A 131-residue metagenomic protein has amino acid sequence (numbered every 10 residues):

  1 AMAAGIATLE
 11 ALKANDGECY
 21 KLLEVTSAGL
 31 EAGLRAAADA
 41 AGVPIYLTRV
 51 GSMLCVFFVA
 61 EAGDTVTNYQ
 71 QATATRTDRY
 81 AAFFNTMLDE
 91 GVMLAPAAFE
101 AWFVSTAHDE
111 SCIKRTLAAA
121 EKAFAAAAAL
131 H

Functional and structural regions predicted by a protein language model:
A1-H131: Conserved N-terminal phosphate-binding loop of PLP-dependent enzymes in the Aspartate aminotransferase
